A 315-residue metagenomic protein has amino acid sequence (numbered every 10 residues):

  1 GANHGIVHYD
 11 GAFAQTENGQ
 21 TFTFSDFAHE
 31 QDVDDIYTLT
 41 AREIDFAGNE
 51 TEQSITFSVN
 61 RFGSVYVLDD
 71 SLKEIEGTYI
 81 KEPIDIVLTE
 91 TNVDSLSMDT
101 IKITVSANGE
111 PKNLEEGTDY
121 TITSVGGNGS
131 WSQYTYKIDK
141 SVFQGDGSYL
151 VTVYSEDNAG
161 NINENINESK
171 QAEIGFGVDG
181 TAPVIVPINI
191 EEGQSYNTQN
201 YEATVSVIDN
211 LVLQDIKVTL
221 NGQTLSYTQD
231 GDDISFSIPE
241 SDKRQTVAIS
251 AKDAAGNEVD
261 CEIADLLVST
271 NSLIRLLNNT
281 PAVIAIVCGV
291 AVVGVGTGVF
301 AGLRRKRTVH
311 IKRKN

Functional and structural regions predicted by a protein language model:
G1-A2, D45, I86-S95, A107 (+3 more regions): Extracellular acidic, Ser/Thr/Pro-rich low-complexity tracts
A14-S25, V125-I138, D230-S235: Aromatic sugar-binding surface patches on proteins that engage polysaccharides or sugar-phosphate polymers
F24-I36, K140-S148, F236-R244: Surface-exposed, short loops/turns at beta-strand junctions within beta-sandwich domains
I44-N49, E156-N165, K252-E258: Short, solvent-exposed loop/turn segments at the edges of extracellular beta-sandwich modules
D45, I55-D70, D157, K170-P183 (+1 more regions): Flexible, low-complexity linkers/stalks enriched in Thr/Pro that connect modular domains
E74-P83, E192-N200: Short, solvent-exposed loop/linker segments at the N-terminal edge of repeated beta-sheet extracellular domains
V292-N315: C-terminal membrane-anchoring or membrane-association module
